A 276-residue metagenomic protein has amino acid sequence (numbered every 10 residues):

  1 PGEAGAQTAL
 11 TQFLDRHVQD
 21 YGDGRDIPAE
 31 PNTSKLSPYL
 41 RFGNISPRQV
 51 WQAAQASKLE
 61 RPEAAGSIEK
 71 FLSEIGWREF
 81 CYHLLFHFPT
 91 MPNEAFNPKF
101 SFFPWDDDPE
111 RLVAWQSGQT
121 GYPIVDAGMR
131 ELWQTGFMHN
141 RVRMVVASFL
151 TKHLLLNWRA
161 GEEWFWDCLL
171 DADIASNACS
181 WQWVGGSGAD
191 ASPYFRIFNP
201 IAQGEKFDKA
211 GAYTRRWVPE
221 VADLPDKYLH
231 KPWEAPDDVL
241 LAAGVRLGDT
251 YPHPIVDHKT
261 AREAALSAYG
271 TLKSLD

Functional and structural regions predicted by a protein language model:
P1-K99, F207-D208, A212-D276: Glycine/tryptophan-enriched, flexible segments
A9, K35, V50, F71 (+4 more regions): Short, hydrophobic/aromatic alpha-helical segments in well-folded domains
A29-N32, W51-A53, P104-P109, V142-V145 (+2 more regions): Short acidic (Asp/Glu) and glycine-rich catalytic loops that position anionic groups and cofactors
S57-P62, M91, T135-M138, L156-W158 (+2 more regions): Secondary-structure transition/capping motifs at alpha-helix termini and the adjoining loop/turn into the next element
Y82, E110-L156: C-terminal substrate/ligand-recognition segments
T90-Q119: Helix-loop-helix junctions that connect adjacent transmembrane helices in secondary transporters/permeases, recognized
P92, P98-F103, M144-A189: Active/binding-pocket-proximal capping segment
W164, C168-A222: Conserved, well-ordered active-site substructure
